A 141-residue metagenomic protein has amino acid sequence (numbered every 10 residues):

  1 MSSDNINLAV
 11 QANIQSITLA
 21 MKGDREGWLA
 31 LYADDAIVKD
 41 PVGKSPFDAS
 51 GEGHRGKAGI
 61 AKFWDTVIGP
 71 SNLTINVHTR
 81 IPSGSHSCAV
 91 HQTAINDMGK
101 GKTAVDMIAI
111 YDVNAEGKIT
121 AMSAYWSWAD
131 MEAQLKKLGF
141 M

Functional and structural regions predicted by a protein language model:
M1-A30, D34, G139-M141: Short, low-complexity N-terminal intrinsically disordered segments enriched in polar/charged residues
I6-L8, R25-H86: A solvent-exposed, acidic/Ser-Thr-rich amphipathic alpha-helical stretch
A33, V113-N114: Short, acidic, Ser/Thr-enriched surface-loop or helix-capping motifs
E52, S87-N96: Short, well-ordered beta-strand segments in beta-rich or mixed alpha/beta enzyme and ligand-binding folds
G69-N72, I95-A104: Short, cysteine-centered beta-strand-loop-beta hairpins and adjacent loop/turn segments enriched in charged/polar
I75-I81, Q92-I95, D106-D112, S123: Hydrophobic/aromatic beta-strand elements that line small-molecule binding cavities or substrate pockets in beta-rich
S123-M141: Low-complexity, intrinsically disordered terminal/linker segments enriched in charged and Gly/Pro repeats
